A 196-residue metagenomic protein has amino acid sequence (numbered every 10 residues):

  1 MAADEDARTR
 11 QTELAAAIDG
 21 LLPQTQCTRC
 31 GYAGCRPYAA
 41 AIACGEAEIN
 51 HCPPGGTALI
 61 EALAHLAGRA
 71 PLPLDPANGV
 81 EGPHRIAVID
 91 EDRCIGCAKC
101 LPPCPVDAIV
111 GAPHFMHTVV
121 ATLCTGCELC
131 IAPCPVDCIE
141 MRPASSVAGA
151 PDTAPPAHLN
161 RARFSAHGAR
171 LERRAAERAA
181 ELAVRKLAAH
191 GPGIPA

Functional and structural regions predicted by a protein language model:
M1-A77: Long, charged N-terminal interaction/targeting segments
D4-R8, N78-G82, A121-A196: Flanking helices and flexible, charged tails adjoining ferredoxin-like Fe-S electron-transfer domains in multi-subunit
L14-T25, C44-P54, P73-G96, L101-P102 (+2 more regions): Ferredoxin-like iron-sulfur electron-transfer modules
A62, P102, A132: Surface-exposed charge patches
